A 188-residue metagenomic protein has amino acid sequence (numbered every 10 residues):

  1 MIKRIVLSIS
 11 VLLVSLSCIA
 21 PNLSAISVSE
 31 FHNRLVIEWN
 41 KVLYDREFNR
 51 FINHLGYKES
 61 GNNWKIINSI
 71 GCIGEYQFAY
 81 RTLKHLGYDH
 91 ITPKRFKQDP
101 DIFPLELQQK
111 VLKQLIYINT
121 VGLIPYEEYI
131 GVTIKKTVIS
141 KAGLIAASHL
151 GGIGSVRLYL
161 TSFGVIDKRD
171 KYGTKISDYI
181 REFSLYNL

Functional and structural regions predicted by a protein language model:
I2-I5, I9-L13, C18-R50, K58 (+3 more regions): Non-catalytic cell-wall polysaccharide-engagement segments
N53: Mature N-terminal segment immediately following signal peptide/propeptide cleavage in secreted/periplasmic
Y76-Q77: Short glycine- and hydrophobic/aromatic-rich loop-to-beta-strand nucleating segment in the catalytic cores
